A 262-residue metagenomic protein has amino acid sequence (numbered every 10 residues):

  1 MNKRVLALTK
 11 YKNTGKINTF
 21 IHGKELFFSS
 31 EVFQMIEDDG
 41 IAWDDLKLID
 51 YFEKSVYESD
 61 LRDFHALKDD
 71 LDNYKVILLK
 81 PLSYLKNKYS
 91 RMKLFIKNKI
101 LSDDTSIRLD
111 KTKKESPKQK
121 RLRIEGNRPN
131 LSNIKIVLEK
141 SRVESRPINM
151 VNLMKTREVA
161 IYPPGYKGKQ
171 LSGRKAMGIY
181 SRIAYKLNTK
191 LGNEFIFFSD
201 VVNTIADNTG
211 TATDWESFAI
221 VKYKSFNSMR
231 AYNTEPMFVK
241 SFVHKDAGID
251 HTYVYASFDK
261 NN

Functional and structural regions predicted by a protein language model:
M1-E216, K224, S228, F258-N262: Short S/T/G/P-rich N-terminal loop/turn motif that feeds into the first structured element of a domain
H65-D69, K240-G248: Short, surface-exposed basic-aromatic patches at helix termini and helix-loop junctions that form
S228-A231, P236-K240, H244: Accessory, usually C-terminal, subdomains that scaffold auxiliary metal cofactors
